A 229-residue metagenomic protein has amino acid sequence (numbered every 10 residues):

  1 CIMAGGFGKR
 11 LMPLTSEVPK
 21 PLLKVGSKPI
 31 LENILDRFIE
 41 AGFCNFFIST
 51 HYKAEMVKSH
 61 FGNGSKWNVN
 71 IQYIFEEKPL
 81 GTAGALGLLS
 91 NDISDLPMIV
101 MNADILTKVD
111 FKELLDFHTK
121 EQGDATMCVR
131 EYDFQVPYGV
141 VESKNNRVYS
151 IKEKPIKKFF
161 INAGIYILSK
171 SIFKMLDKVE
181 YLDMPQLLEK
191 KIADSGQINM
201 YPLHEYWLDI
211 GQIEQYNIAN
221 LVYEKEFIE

Functional and structural regions predicted by a protein language model:
C1, N45-F47, Q72, I99 (+2 more regions): A structural signal for isolated positions on well-ordered beta-strands in alpha/beta enzyme cores
C1-E55, V69: N-terminal glycine-rich phosphate-binding loop and ensuing alpha1 helix
R10, M56-S59, L88, D110 (+2 more regions): Phosphate- and divalent-cation-binding pockets in alpha/beta enzyme and binding domains that engage nucleotide-derived
L22, V140-S143, L188, M200: A structural signal for short hydrophobic beta-strand segments in well-ordered beta-sheet cores
K58, N63-N145: Conserved beta-loop-beta/alpha segment of the NTase-like Rossmann-fold superfamily that binds/positions NTPs
I99, L106, K112-T119, Y132-Q135 (+1 more regions): Catalytic-core segments of class I nucleotidyltransferases/pyrophosphorylases that form NMP-activated intermediates
